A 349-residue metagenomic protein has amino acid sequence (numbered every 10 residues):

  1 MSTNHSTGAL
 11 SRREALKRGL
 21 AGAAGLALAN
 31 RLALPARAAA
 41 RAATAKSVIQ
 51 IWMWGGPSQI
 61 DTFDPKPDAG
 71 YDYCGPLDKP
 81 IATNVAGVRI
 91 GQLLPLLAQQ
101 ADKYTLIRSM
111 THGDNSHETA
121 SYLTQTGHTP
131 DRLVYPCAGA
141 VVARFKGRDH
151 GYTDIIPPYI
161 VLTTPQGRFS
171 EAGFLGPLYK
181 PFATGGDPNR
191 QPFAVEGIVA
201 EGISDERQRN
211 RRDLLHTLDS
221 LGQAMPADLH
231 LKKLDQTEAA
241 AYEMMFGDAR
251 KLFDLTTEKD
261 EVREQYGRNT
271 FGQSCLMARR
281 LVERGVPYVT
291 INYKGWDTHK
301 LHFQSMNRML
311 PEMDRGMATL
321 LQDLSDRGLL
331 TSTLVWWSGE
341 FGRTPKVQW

Functional and structural regions predicted by a protein language model:
M1-W349: Ligand-binding pockets and gating/stacking loops
